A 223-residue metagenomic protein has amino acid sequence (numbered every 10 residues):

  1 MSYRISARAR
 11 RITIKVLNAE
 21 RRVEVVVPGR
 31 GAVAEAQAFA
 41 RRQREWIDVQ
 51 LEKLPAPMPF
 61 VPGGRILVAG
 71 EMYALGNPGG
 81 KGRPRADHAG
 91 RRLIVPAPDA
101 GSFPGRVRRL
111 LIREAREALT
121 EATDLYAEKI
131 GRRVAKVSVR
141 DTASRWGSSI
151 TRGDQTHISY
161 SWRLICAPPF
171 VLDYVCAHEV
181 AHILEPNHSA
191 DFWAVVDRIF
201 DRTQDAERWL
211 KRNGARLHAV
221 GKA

Functional and structural regions predicted by a protein language model:
M1-Y174, I183-A223: Active-site-proximal or metal-binding-adjacent scaffold patches in catalytic folds
E179: Walker B catalytic acidic pair
